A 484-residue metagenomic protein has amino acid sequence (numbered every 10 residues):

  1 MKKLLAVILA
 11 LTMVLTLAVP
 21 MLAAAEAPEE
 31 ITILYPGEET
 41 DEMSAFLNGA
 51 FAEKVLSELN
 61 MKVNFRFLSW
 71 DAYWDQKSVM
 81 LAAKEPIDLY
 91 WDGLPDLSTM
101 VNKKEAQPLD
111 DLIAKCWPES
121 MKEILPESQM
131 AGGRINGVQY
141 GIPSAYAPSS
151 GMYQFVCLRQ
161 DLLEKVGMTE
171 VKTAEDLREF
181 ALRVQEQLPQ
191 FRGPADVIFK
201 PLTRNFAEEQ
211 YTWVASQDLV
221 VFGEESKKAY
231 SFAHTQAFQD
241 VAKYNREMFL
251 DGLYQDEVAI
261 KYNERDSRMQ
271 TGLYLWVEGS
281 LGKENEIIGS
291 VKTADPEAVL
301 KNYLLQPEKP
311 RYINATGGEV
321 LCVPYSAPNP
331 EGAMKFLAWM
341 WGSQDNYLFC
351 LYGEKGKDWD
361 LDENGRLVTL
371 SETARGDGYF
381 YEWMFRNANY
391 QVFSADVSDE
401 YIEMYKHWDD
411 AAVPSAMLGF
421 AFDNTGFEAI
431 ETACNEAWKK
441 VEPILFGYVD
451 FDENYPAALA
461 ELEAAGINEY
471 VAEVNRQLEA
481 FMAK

Functional and structural regions predicted by a protein language model:
M1-I8: Positively charged n-region of N-terminal signal peptides that target proteins for export
M13, L17, L22-K484: Extracytoplasmic/secretory soluble proteins
